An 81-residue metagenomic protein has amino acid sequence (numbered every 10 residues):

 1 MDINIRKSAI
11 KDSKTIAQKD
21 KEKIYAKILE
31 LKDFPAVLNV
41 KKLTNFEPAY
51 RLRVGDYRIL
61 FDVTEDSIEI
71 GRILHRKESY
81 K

Functional and structural regions predicted by a protein language model:
D2-N4, S8-K11, T15, K19-E22 (+3 more regions): Enriched for short, Lys/Arg-rich terminal
K11, A26-L29: Generic recognition of well-ordered alpha-helical segments within structured catalytic/regulatory domains
I28-L52, Y80: A short, surface-exposed loop/turn module that caps and links secondary-structure elements
